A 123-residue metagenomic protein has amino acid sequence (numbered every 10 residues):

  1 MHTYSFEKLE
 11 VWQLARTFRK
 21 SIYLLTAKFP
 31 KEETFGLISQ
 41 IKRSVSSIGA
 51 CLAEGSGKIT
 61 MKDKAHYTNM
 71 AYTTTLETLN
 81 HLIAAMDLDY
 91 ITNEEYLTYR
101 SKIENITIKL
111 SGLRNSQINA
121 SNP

Functional and structural regions predicted by a protein language model:
M1-P123: Amphipathic alpha-helical assembly/interaction segments
